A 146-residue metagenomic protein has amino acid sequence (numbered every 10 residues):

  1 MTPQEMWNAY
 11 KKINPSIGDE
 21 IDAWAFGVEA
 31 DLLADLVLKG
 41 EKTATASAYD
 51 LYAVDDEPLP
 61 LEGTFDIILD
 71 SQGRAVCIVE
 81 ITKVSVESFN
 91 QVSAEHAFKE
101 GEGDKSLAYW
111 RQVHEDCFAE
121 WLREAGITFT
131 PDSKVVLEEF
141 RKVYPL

Functional and structural regions predicted by a protein language model:
M1-I78, V84-L146: Mixed-charge, low-complexity intrinsically disordered regions
